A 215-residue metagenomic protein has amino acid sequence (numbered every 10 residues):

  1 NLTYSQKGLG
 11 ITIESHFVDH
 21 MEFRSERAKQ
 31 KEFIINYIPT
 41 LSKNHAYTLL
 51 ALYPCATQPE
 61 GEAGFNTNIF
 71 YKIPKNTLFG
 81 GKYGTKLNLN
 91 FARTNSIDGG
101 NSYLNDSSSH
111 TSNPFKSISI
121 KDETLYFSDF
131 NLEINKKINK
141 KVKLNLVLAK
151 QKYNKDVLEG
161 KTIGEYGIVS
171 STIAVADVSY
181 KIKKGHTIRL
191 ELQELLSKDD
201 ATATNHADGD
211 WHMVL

Functional and structural regions predicted by a protein language model:
N1-L215: Exposed, low-structure sequence patches enriched in small/polar residues
